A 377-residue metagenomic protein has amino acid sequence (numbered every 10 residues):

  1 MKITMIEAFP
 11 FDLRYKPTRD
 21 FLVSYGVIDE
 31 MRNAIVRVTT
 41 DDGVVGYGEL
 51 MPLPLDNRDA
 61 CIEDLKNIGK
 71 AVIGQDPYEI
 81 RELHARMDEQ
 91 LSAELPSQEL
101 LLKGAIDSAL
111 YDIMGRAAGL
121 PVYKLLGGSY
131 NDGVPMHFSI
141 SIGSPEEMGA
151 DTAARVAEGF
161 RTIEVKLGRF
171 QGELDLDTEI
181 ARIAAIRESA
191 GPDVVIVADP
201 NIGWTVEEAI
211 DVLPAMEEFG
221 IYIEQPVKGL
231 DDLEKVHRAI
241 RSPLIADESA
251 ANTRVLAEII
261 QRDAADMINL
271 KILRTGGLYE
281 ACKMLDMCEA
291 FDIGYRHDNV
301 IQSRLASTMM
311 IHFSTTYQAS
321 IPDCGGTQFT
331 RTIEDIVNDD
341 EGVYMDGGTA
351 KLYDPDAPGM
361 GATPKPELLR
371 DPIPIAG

Functional and structural regions predicted by a protein language model:
M1-Y47, M51-L53, T332-N338: Structured beta-strand/loop patches that form or line metal/cofactor-binding pockets in enzymes
I3, V36, G43, I106 (+9 more regions): Conserved, mostly hydrophobic/aromatic
M5, T39-A117: Metal- or metallocofactor-binding catalytic centers and their adjacent structured scaffolds across diverse enzyme
G48, D132-I140, I163-V165, I196-P200 (+5 more regions): Hydrophobic faces of well-ordered beta-strands that scaffold small-molecule active sites in alpha/beta enzyme cores
E94, K228-P243, A251-K351: Shared catalytic-loop signature of beta/alpha-barrel
Q98-L101, A105-E147, Q302: Glycine-rich, aromatic-flanked loop segments that form ligand/cofactor-binding clefts across common enzyme folds
G127, D132-I240: Metal-dependent enolase-superfamily TIM-barrel catalytic cores that perform enediolate-based chemistry
A357-G377: Extended hydrophobic packing segments that form well-structured cores
